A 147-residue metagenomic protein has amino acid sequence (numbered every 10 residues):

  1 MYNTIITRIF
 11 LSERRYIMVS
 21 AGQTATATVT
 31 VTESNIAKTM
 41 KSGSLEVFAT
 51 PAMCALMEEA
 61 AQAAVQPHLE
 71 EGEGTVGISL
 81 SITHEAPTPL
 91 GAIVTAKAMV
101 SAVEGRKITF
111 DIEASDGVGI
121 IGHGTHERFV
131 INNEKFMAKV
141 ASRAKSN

Functional and structural regions predicted by a protein language model:
M1-I17: Short, Lys/Arg-enriched N-terminal segments with co-localized hydrophobic residues within the first ~10-30 amino acids
Y16-A49: Catalytic strand-loop segment that frames the active site of acyl-thioester-processing enzymes
S20-T26, S79, I93-T95, K107-T109 (+1 more regions): Intrinsic-disorder/low-complexity, polar/charged segments enriched in Ser/Thr/Lys/Arg/Asp/Glu/Gln
T30-T32, E127-I131: Short beta-strand edge segments in extracellular beta-sheet folds
Q62-T95: Hydrophobic beta-strand-centered segment that forms part of the acyl-chain substrate-binding groove
I82-G117: Hydrophobic beta-sheet segments that form the core/acyl-binding groove of ACP/CoA-dependent acyl-chain-processing
G122, F129-N147: C-terminal output/interaction extensions
